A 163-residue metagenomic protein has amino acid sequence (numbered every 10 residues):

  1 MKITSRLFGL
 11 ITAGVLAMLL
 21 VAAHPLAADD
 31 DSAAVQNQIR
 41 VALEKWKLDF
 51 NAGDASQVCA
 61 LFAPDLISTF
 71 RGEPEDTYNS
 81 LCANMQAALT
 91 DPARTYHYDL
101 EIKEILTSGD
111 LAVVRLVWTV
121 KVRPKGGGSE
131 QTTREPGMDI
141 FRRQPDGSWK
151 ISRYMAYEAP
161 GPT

Functional and structural regions predicted by a protein language model:
K2-A13: Bacterial N-terminal signal peptides that target proteins for export
T12-L16, A22-D65, P162-T163: Short, low-complexity N-terminal intrinsically disordered segments enriched in polar/charged residues
N37-Q38, A55-T107, V117, S129-T132: A solvent-exposed, acidic/Ser-Thr-rich amphipathic alpha-helical stretch
N51, L106, V120-P124, F141: Beta-strand elements of well-folded, non-transmembrane domains
D110-V120: A short hydrophobic beta-strand element
K121-K125, A159-P162: Sequence/structural signature of outer-membrane beta-barrel proteins
R134-P162: Short beta-strand edge/turn micro-motifs at domain boundaries
